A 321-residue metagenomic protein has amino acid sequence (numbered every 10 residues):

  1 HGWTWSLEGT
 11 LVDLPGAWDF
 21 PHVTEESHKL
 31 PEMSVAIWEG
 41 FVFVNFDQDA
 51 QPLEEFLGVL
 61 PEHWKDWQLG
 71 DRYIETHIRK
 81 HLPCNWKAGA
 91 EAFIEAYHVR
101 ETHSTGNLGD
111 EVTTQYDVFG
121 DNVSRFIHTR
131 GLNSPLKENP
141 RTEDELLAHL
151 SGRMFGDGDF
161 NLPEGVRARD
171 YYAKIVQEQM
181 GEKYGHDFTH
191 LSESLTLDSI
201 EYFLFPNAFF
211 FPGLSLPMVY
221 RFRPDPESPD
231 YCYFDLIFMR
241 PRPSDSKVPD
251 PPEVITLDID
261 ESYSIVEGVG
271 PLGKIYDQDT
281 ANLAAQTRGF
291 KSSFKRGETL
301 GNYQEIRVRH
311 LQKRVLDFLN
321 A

Functional and structural regions predicted by a protein language model:
H1-Q48, E54-E62: Rieske [2Fe-2S] iron-sulfur-binding domain
S34-I37, F41-A321: C-terminal catalytic domain of Rieske-type non-heme iron oxygenases
